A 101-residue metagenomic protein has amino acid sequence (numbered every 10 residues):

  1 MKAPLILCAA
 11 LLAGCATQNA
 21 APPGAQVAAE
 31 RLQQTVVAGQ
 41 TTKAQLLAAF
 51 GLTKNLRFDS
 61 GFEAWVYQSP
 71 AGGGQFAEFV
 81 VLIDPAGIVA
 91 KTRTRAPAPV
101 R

Functional and structural regions predicted by a protein language model:
M1-C8: Sec-dependent signal peptide recognition, specifically the positively charged N-region followed immediately by
L11-G14: C-terminal motif of bacterial Sec signal peptides marking the signal peptidase cleavage site
A16-R101: Residues within mature, well-folded domains
